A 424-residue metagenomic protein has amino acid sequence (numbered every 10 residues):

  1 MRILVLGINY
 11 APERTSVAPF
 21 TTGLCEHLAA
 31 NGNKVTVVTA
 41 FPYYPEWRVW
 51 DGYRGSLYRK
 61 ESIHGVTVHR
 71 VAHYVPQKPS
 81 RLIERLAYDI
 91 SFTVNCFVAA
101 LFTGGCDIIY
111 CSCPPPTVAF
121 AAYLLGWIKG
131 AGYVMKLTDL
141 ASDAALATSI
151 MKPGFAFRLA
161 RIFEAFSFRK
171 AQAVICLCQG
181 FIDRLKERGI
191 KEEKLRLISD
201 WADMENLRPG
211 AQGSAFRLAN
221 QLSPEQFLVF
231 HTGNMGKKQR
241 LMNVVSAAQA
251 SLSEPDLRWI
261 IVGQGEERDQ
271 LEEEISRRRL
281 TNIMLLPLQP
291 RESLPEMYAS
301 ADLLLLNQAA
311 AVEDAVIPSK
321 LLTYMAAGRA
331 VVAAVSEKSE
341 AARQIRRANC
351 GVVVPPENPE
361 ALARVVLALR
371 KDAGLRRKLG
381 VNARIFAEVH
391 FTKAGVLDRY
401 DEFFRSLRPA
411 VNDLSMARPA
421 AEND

Functional and structural regions predicted by a protein language model:
M1-H64, S253, N412-D424: N-terminal subdomain of nucleotide-sugar transferases
D51-R59, R208-L222: A short helix/loop element that forms part of the nucleotide-sugar donor recognition site in Leloir-type
F97, L101, T117-F120, L124-I128 (+1 more regions): Membrane-proximal helix-turn-helix segments that form the acceptor-binding/catalytic region of lipid-linked
G126, A361, A368, L375-V389: A short, well-ordered alpha-helix in the C-terminal region of glycosyltransferases
G180, W201: Carbohydrate-associated surface elements
S223-Q239, V245-Q249, I260: Conserved donor-binding/catalytic core segment of Leloir-type glycosyltransferases
Q239, L288-M325, V331-R343: Nucleotide-sugar-dependent
S253-D256, I260-G263, R268-P295: Nucleotide-activated donor-binding/catalytic signature segment of Leloir-type glycosyltransferases, i.e., the conserved
